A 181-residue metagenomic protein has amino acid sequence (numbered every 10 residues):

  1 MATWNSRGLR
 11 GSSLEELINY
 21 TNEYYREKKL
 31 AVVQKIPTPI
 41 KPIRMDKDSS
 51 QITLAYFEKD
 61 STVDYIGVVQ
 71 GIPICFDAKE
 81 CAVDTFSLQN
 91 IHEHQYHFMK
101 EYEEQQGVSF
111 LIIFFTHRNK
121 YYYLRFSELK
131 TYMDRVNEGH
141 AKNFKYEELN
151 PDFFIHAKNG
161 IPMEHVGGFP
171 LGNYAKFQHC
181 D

Functional and structural regions predicted by a protein language model:
M1-Y56: Acidic-basic catalytic patches of nuclease active cores, encompassing PD-(D/E)XK and other metal-cofactor nuclease
A2, R10, E147-D181: Charged phosphate-binding loop/patch that engages nucleotide di/tri-phosphates or the phosphate backbone of nucleic
M45-Q51, D77-T85: Short, basic, glycine/proline-bearing loop/turn elements
E58-T62, Q70-P73, E104-Q106: Short connector loops at helix/strand junctions that flank enzyme active sites, especially segments positioning acidic
D64-V83: Conserved catalytic cores of phosphodiester-cleaving nucleases, focusing on short active-site segments
K79-Q105: Mg2+/Mn2+-dependent nuclease catalytic core
K100-K130: Nucleic-acid nuclease catalytic cores
L124-Y146: Short, electropositive alpha-helical surface patch
